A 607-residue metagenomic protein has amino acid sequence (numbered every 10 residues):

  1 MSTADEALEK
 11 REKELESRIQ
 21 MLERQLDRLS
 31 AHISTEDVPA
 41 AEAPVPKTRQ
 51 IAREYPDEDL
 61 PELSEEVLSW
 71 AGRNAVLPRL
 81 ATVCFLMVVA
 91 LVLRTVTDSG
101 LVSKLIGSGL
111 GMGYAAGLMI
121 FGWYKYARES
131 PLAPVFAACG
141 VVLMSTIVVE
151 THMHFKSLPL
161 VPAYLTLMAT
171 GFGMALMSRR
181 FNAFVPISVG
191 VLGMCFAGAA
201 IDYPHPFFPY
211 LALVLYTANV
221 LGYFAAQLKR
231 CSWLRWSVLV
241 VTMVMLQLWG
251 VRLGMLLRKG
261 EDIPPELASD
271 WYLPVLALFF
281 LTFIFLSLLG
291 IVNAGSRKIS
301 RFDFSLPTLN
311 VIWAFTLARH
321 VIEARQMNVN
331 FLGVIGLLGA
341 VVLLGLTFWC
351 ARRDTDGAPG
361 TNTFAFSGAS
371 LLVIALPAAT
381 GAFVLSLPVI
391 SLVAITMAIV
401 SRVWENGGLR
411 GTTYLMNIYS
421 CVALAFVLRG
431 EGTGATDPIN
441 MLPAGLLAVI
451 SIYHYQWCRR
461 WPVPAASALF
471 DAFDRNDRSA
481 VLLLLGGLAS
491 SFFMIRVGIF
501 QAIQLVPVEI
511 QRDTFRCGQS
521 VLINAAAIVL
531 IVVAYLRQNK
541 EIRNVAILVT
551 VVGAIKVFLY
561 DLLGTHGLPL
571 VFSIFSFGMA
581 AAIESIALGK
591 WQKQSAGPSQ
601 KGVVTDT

Functional and structural regions predicted by a protein language model:
S2-T607: Alpha-helical multi-pass membrane segments and their bilayer interfacial helix-loop junctions
